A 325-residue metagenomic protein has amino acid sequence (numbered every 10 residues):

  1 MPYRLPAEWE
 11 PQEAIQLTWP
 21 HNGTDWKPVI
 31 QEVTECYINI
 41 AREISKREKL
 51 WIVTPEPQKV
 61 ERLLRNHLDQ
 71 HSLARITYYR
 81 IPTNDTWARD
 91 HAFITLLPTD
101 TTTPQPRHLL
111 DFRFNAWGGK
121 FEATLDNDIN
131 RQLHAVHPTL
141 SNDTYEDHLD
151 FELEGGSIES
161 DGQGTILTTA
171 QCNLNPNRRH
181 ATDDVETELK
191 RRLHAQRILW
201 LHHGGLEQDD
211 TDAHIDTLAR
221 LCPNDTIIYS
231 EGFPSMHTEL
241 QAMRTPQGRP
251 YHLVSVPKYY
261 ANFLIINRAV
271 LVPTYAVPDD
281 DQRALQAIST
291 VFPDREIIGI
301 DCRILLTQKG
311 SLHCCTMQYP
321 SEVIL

Functional and structural regions predicted by a protein language model:
M1-L325: The feature marks the mature, well-folded catalytic cores of soluble enzymes
